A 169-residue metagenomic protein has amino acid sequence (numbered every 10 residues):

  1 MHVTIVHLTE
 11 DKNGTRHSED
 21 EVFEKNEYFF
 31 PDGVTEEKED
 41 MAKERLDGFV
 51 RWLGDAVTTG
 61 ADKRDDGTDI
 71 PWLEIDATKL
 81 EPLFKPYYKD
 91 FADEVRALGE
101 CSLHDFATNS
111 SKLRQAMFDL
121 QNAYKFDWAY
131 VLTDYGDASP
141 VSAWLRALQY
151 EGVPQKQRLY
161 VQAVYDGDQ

Functional and structural regions predicted by a protein language model:
M1, F126-Q169: Acidic, proline/glycine-rich low-complexity IDRs
M1-E36, Q157-Q169: Short, extreme N-terminal segment that most often corresponds to the first beta-strand
V3-V6, V22, V34, V50 (+6 more regions): Extended aliphatic helical segments
E27-G136: Low-complexity, serine/threonine/proline-enriched polar segments
